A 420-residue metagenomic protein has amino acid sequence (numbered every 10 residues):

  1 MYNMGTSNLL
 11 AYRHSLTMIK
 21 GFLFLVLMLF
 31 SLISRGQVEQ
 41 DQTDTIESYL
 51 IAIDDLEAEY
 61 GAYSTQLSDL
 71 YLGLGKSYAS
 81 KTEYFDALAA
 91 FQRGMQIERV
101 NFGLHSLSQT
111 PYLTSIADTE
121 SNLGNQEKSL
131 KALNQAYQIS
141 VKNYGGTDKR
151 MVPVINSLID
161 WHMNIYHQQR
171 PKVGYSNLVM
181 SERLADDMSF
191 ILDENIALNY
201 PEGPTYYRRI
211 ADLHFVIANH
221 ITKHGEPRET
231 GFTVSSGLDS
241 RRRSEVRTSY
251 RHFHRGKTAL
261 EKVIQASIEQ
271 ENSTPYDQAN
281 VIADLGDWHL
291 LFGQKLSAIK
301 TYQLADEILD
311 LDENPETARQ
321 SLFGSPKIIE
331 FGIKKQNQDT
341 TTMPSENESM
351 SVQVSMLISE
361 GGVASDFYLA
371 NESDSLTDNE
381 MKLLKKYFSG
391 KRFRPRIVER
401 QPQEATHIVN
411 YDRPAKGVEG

Functional and structural regions predicted by a protein language model:
S31-I33: N-terminal signal peptide c-region/cleavage motif recognized by signal peptidases
Q40-A52, Y84-R93, Q126-Q135, V173-F190 (+1 more regions): Helix-turn-helix repeat elements of alpha-solenoid scaffolds
T65, D118, Y144, D160 (+2 more regions): Charge-biased low-complexity segments
D69, P111, R150-P153, T205 (+1 more regions): Residue register of alpha-helical TPR repeats
L70-Y78, A90, Y112-E120, A132 (+4 more regions): TPR/Sel1-like alpha-solenoid repeat signature
